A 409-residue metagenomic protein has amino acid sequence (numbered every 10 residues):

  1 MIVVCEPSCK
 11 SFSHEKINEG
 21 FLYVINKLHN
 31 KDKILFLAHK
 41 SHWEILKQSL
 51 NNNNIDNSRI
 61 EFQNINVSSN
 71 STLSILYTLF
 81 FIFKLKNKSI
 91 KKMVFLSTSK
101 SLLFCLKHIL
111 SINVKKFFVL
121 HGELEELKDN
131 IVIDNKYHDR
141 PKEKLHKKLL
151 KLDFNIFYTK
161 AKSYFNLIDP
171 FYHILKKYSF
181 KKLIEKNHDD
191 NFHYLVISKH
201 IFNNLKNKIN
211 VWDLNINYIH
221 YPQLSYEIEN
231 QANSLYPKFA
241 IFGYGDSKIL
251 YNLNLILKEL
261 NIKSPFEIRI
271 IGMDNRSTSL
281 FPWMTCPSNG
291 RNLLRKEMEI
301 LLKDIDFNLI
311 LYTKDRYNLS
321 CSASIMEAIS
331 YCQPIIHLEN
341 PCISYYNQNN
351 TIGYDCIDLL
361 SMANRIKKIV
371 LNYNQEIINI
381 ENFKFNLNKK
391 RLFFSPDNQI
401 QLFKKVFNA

Functional and structural regions predicted by a protein language model:
M1-I2, K92-S97, I109-D169, P334: Active-site proximal beta-strand in glycosyltransferases
V4-Y23, S41-L46, D246-Y251: A short, glycine/small-residue-rich beta-strand->loop->alpha-helix junction that serves as a flexible
I17, F21, I219-W283, N292-R295: Conserved catalytic-core segment of nucleotide-activated headgroup transferases in glycan assembly
H29-L73, M273-S277: N-terminal strand-loop element at the rim of the active site of nucleotide-sugar-dependent glycosyltransferases
N54-E61, G272-F307: Nucleotide-activated donor-binding/catalytic signature segment of Leloir-type glycosyltransferases, i.e., the conserved
K147-D153, F157-L214, Y345: A short, active-site helix/loop in glycosyltransferases that binds the activated sugar's phosphate group
K296, I310-M326, L338-N340, S344-Y345: Nucleotide-sugar-dependent
I357-K367, L371-N408: A charged, aromatic-enriched C-terminal amphipathic alpha-helix characteristic of glycosyltransferases across folds
